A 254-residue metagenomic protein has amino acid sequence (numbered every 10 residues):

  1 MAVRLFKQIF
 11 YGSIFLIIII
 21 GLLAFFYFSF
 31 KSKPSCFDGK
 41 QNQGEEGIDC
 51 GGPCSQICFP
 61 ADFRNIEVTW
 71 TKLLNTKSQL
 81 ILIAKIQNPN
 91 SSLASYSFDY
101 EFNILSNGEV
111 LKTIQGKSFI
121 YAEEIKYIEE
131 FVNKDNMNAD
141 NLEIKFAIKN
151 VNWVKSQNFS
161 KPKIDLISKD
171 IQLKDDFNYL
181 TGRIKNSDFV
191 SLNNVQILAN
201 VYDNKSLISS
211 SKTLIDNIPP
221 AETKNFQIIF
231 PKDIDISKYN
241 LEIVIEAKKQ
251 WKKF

Functional and structural regions predicted by a protein language model:
M1-Q8: N-terminal Lys/Arg-rich, disordered targeting/topogenic segments
Q8-D62: Cysteine-rich modules of extracellular adhesion/ECM and protease-associated proteins
K31-K33, K40-I48, P53-Q56, I120-S156: A eukaryote-biased signal for short, well-structured alpha-helical docking elements
S35-Q41, T69-K72, I86-N90, N186: Short, recurring structural edge motifs at helix starts
F63-T69, K163-I167: Proline-enriched interdomain boundary motifs that mark the N-terminal boundary and often initiate the first structured
E67-K72, Q79-N88, A94-D99, N103-K134 (+2 more regions): A cross-kingdom feature marking solvent-exposed beta-strand/loop segments within repeated, beta-rich binding/scaffold
S78-Y96, V151-S209: Surface-exposed interaction/gating patches
S118-F119, F131-D176, S210-I215, Q227-F254: Terminal connector regions
